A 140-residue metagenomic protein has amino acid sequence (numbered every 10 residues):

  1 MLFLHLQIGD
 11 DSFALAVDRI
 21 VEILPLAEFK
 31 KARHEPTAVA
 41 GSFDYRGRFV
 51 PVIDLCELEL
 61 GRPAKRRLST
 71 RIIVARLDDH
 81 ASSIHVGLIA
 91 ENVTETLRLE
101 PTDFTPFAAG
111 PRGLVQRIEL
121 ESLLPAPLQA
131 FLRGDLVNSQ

Functional and structural regions predicted by a protein language model:
M1-Q140: An acidic, low-aromatic, low-complexity terminal/linker signal
